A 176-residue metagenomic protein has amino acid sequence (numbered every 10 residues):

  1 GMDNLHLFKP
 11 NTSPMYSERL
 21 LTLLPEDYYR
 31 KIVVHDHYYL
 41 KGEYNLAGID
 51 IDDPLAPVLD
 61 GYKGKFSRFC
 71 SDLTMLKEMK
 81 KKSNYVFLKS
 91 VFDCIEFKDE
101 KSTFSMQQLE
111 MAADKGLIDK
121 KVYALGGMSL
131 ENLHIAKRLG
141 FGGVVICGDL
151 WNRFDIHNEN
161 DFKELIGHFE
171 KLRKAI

Functional and structural regions predicted by a protein language model:
M2-G64: N-terminal active-site wall of soluble small-molecule enzyme domains
K9-P10, R68, K101, L125-G126: Glycine- and other small-residue-rich loops at beta-strand/loop junctions that grip anionic moieties
P14, E18, V34-H35, P54-A56 (+4 more regions): Structural motif corresponding to alpha-helix initiation and N-cap regions
R19, E100-E110: Charged helix-capping and loop-helix junction motifs
L23, M111-A112: Generic structural signal for isolated residues within well-ordered alpha-helices
I32-A47, I51, C70-N84, A113-I118 (+4 more regions): Catalytic cores of alpha/beta
I51-L59, Y85-E100, L133-A175: Glycine-rich phosphate-binding active-site loops on the catalytic face of alpha/beta enzymes
K63-K101: A mid-sequence interfacial segment
